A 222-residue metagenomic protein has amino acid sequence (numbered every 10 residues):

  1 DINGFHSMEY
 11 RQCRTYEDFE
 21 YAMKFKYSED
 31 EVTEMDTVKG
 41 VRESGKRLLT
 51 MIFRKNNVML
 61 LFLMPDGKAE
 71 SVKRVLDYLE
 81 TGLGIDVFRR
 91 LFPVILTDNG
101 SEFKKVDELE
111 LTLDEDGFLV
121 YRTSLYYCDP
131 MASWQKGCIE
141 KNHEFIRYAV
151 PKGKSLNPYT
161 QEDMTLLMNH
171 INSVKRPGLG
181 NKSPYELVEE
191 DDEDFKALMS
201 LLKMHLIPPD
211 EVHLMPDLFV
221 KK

Functional and structural regions predicted by a protein language model:
D1-L48: Mobile-element integrase/transposase regions, centering on the N-terminal DNA-binding/Zn-coordinating module
M35-D36, N57, I95-D98, K136 (+1 more regions): Short, conserved catalytic/metal-binding motifs centered on acidic residues
G40-S44, L61-D86: Active-site beta-loop-alpha junctions of metal-dependent nucleic acid enzymes, especially the RNase H-like/DDE
I52-N56: Extended hydrophobic
N57-F62, K152: Short small-residue beta-strand/loop micro-motif enriched in glycine and branched aliphatics
D86-L91, F118-R122: Short helix-terminating capping/connector loops at secondary-structure junctions
T97-N99, K104-V106, L113, F118-V120 (+2 more regions): RNase H-like two-metal-ion nuclease catalytic core shared by retroviral integrases and related mobile-element nucleases
K152-K222: C-terminal domain-tail junction helix/linker
